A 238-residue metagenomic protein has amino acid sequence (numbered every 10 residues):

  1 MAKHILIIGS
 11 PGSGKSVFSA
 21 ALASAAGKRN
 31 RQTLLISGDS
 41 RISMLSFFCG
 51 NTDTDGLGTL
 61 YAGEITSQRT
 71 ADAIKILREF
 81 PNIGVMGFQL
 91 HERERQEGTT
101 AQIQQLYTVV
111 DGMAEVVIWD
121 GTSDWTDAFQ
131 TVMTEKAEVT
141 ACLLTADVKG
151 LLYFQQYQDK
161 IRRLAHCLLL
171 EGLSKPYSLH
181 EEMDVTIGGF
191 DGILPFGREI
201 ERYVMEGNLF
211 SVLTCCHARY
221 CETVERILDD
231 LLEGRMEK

Functional and structural regions predicted by a protein language model:
A2-L6, Q32-L34, I83, E115-I118 (+1 more regions): Residue-level preference for the first positions of well-ordered beta-strands
A2-R41, L45: Walker A/P-loop phosphate-binding motif and the immediately C-terminal alpha-helix
N30, G63-Q68, E206-S211, G234: Short loop/turn hinge sites at secondary-structure boundaries
L35-G112, Y203-M205: P-loop/Walker-type NTP enzyme "switch/lid" segment
G50-D55, D159-I161, V185-I187, L209-V212: Short, hinge-like loop/turn segments at secondary-structure boundaries
Q105-G112, V116-R202: Conserved catalytic-core segment of NTP-binding enzymes
Y203-E225: C-terminal boundary of histidine-terminating zinc-finger modules
E222-E237: C-terminal alpha-helix
